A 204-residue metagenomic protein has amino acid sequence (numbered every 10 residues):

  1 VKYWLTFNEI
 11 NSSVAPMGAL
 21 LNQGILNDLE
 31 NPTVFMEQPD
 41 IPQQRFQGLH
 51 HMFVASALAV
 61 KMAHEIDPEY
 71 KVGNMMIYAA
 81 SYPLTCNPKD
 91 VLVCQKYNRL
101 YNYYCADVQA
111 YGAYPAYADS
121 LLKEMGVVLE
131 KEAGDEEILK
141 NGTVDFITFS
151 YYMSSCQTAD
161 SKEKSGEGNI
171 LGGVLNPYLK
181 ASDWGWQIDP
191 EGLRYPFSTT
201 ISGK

Functional and structural regions predicted by a protein language model:
V1-K204: Active-site region of glycoside hydrolase catalytic domains
